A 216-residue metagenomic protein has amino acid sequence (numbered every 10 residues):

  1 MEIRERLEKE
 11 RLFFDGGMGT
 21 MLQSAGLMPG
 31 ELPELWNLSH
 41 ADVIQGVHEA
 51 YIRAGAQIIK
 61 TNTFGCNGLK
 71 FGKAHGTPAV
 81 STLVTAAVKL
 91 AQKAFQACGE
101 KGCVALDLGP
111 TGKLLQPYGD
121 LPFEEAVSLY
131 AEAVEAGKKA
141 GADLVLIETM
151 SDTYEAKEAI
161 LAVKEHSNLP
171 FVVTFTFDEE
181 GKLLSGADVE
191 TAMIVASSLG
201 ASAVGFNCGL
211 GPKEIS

Functional and structural regions predicted by a protein language model:
M1-S216: Domain-level signal for soluble alpha/beta catalytic cores
